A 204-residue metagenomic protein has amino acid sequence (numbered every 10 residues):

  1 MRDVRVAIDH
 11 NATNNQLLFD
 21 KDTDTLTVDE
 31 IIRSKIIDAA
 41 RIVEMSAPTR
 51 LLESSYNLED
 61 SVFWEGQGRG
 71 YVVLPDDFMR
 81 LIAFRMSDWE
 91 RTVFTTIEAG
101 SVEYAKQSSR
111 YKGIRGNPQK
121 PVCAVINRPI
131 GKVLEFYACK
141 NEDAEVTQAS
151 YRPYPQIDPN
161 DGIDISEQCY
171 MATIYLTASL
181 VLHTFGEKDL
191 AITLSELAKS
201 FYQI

Functional and structural regions predicted by a protein language model:
M1-I204: Glycine-enriched, solvent-exposed interface loops adjoining structured elements
